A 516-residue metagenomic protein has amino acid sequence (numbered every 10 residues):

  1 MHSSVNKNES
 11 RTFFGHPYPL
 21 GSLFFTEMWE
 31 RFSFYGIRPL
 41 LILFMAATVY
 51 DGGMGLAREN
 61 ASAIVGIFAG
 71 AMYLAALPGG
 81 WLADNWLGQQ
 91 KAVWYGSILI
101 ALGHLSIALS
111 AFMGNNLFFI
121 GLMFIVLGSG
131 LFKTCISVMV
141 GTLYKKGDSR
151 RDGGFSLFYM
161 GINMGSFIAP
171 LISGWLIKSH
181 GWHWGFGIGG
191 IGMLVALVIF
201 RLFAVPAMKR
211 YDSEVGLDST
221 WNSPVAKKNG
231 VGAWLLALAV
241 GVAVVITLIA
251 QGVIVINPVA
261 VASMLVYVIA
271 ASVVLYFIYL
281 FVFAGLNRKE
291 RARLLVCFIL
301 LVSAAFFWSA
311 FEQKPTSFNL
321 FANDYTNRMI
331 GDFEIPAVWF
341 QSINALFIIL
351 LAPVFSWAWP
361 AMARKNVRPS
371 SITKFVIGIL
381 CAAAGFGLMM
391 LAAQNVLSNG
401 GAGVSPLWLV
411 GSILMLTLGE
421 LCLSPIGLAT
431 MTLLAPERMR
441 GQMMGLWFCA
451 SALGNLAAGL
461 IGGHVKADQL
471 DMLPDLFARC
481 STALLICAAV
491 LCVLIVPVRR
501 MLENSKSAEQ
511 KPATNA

Functional and structural regions predicted by a protein language model:
M1-S22, K146, G174-N319, D324-M329 (+2 more regions): Intracellular loop-helix junctions on the cytosolic face of multi-pass helical membrane proteins
M28, G103, N115-F132, L301 (+1 more regions): Hydrophobic core of transmembrane alpha-helices in multi-pass small-molecule transporters, especially MFS/SLC-type
P39-S62, K314-F340: Short amphipathic helix-loop junctions that connect adjacent transmembrane helices in Major Facilitator Superfamily/SLC
M45-A46, L82-D84, I172-G181, A358-W359 (+1 more regions): Interfacial helix-cap and linker-helix signal at transmembrane-aqueous boundaries of multi-pass secondary transporters
S62-D84, K133, S342-F355: Central cavity-lining transmembrane alpha-helices of secondary-active solute carriers, predominantly the Major
A92-V93, F375: Primarily marks hydrophobic transmembrane alpha-helices of the MFS/SLC 12-helix fold
I98-N115, I377-G401: C-terminal ends and interior cores of transmembrane alpha-helices in multi-pass membrane transporters/permeases
R150-P170, I177-K178, G185-A196, F200 (+2 more regions): Glycine-rich segments within core transmembrane alpha-helices of 12-TM secondary carriers
